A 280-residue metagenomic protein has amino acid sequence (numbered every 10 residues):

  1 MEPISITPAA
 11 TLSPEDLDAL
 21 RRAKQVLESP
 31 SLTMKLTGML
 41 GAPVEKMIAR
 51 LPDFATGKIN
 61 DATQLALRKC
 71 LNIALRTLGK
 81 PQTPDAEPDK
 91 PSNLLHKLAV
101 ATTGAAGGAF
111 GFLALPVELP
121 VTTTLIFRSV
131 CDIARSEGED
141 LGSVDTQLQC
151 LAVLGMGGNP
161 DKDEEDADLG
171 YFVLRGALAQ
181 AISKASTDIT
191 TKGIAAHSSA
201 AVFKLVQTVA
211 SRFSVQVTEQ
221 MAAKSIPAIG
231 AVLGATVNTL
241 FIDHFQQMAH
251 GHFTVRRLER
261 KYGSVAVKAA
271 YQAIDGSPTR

Functional and structural regions predicted by a protein language model:
M1-T103, R128-R280: Terminal, membrane-proximal amphipathic helices and intrinsically disordered targeting/regulatory segments
L95-V117, V121-T124, R128: Glycine-rich active-site/cofactor-binding loop and its immediate structural neighborhood
